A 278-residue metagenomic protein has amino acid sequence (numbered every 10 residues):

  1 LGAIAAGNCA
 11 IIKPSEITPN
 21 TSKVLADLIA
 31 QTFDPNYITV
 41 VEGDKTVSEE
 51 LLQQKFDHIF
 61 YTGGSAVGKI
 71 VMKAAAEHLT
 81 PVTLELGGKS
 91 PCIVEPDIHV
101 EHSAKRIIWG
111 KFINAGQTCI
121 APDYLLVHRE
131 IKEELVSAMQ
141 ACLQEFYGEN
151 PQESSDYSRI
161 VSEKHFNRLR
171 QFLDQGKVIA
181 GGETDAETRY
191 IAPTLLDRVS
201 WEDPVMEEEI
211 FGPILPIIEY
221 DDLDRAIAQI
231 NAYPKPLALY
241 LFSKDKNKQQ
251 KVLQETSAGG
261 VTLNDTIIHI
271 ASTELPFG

Functional and structural regions predicted by a protein language model:
L1-H102, Y220: Rossmann-like NAD(P) dinucleotide-binding subdomain of oxidoreductase/dehydrogenase enzymes
A3, A75, M139, L173 (+2 more regions): A generic structural signal for well-ordered alpha-helical segments
I11-E16, L126, N264-D265: Short internal beta-strands
F33, A66-W201, L223-D224, L263: ALDH superfamily catalytic-core signature
D44, T62, G110, F242-S243 (+1 more regions): Conserved residues at the C-terminal ends of beta-strands
L52-Q53, L86-G88, T118-I120, E153-S154 (+2 more regions): Short glycine-enriched loop/turn motifs at secondary-structure junctions
I93, Q144, Y190-G278: Conserved C-terminal structural/oligomerization subdomain of aldehyde/semialdehyde dehydrogenase
